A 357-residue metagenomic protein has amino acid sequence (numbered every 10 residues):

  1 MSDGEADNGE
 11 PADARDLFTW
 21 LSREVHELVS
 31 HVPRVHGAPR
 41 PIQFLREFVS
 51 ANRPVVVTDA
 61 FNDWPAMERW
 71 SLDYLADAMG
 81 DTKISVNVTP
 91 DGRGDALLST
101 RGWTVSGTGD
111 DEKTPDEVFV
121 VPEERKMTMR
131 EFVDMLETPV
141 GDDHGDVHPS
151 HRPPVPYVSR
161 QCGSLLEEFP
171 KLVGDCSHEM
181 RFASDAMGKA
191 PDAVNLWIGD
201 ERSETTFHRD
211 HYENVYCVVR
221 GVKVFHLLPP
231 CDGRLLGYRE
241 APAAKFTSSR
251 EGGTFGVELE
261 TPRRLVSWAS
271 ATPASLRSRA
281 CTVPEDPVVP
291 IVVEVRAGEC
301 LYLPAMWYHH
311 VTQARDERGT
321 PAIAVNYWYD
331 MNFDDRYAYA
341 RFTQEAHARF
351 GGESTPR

Functional and structural regions predicted by a protein language model:
S2-C300, Y308-R357: N-terminal accessory scaffold of Fe(II)-dependent oxygenases
